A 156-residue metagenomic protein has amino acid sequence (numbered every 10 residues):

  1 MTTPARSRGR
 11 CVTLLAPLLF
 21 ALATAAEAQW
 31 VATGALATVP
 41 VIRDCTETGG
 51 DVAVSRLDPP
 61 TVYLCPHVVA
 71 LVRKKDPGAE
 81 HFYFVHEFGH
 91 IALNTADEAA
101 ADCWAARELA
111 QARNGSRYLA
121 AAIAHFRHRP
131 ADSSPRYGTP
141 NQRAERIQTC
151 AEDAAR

Functional and structural regions predicted by a protein language model:
T3-L15: Bacterial N-terminal signal peptides that target proteins for export
T13-A23: Bacterial N-terminal signal peptides
Q29, T95-E98: Conserved strand-to-helix beginnings and helix N-cap segments that scaffold or border functional pockets
Q29-K75, C103-R156: C-terminal capping/extension segments of zinc metalloprotease domains
L71-K74, I91-T95: Extracytoplasmic/secreted cell-surface and envelope-processing proteins
G78: Positively charged, aromatic-enriched nucleic acid-contacting surfaces
F82-N94, A101-D102: Active-site recognition of the HExxH zinc-binding catalytic motif
